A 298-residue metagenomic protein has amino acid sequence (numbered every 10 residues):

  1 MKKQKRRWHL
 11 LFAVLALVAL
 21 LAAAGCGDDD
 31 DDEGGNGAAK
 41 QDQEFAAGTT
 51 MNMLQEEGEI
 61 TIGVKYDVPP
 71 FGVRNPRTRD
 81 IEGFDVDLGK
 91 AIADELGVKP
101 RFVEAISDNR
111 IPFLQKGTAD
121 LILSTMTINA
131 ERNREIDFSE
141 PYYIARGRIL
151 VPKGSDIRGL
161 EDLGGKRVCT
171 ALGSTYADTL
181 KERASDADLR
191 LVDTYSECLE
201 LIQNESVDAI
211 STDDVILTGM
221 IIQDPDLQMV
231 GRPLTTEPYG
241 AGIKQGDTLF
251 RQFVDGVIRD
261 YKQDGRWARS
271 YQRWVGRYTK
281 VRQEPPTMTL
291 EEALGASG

Functional and structural regions predicted by a protein language model:
L21-G25: C-terminal motif of bacterial Sec signal peptides marking the signal peptidase cleavage site
G27, A38, F45, V86-E95 (+2 more regions): Extended ligand-binding regions for polar small-molecule ligands
A39-S124: Extracytoplasmic small-molecule ligand-binding "clamshell" domains of the periplasmic binding protein/Venus flytrap
A47, R101-P112, S155, R190-N204 (+1 more regions): Short helix-initiation/N-cap motifs at beta->coil->alpha
E59-V64, L160-S174: Short loop->beta-strand "edge-of-pocket" segments that line small-molecule binding or catalytic clefts across diverse
K90, K99-D162: Acidic, polar ligand-binding/catalytic clefts
P112, M126-R134, T179-E182, Q203-T236: A ligand-binding cleft/hinge motif common to bilobed small-molecule-binding domains
Y143-V151, D214, T218-I258, R277-S297: Periplasmic-binding protein-like
